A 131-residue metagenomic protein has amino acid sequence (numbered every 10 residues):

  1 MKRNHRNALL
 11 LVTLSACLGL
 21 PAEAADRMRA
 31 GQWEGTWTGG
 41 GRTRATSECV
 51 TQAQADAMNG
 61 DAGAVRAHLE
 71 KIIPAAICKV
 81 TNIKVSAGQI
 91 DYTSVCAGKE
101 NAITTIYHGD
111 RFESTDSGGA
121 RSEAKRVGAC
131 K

Functional and structural regions predicted by a protein language model:
K2-L10: Bacterial N-terminal signal peptides that target proteins for export
L11-V12, A22: Cleavable N-terminal signal peptides
L18-A24: Sec/Tat signal peptide C-region and signal peptidase I cleavage site
M28-T43: Tryptophan-anchored aromatic micro-motifs
E34-W37, D91-A97, E113-S117: Short beta-strand segments that buttress and anchor functional surface loops
R44-T104: Central antiparallel beta-sheet cores of small beta-barrel/beta-sandwich binding domains
T104-T105, R111-A120: Short, exposed beta-strand-loop hairpins at the edges of beta-sheets in extracellular/periplasmic proteins
S117-K131: Edge beta-strand at a domain terminus
